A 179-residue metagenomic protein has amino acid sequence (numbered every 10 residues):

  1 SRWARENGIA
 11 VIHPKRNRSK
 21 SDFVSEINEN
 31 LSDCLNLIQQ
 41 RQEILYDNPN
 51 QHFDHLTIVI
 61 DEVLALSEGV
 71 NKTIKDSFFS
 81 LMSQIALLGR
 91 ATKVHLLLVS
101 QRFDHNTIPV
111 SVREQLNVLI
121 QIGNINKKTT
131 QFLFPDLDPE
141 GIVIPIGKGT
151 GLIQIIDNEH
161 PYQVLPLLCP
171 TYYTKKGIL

Functional and structural regions predicted by a protein language model:
S1-N48, H52-T57, L64-I125, F134-D136 (+2 more regions): P-loop NTPase catalytic phosphate-binding loop
V112-I120, K148-L179: Conserved P-loop NTPase motor module
T129: Surface-exposed substrate-engagement region within the catalytic domains of secreted or surface-exposed extracellular
D138-G141, P145-G147, G151-L152: Extended, amphipathic alpha-helical stalk segments that mediate dimerization and serve as stator/scaffold rods within
